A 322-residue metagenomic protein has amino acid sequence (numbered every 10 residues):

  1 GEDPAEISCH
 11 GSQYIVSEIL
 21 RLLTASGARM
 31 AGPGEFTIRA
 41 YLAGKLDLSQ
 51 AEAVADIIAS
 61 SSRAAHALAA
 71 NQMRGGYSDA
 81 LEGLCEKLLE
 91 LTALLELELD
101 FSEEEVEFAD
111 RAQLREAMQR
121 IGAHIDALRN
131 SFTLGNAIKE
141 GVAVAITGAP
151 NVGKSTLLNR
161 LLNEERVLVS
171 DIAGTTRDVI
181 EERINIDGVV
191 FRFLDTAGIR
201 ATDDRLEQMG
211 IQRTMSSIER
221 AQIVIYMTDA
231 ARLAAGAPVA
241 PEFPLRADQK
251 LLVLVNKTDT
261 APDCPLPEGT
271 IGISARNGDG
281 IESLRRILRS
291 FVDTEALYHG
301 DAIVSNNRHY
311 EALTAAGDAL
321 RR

Functional and structural regions predicted by a protein language model:
G1-Q50, S61: N-terminal accessory targeting/assembly segments
G44, N151, D195: Conserved G/P- and acidic residue-centered "switch" motifs that form tight phosphate/ATP-binding loops in soluble
R63-I186, T202-D204, R220, A230-R322: C-terminal-of-GTPase-core extension/linker across diverse P-loop GTPases
G188-R205, G210: Conserved nucleotide-sensing/catalytic segment adjacent to the nucleotide-binding pocket in NTP-handling enzymes
F191, I223, L252: Short, Asp-centered acidic motifs that coordinate Mg2+ and/or phosphate in catalytic or ligand-binding sites
F193, M227, L254: Generic enzyme active-site microenvironment
E207-A231: Inter-motif core of Ras-like GTPase G domains
